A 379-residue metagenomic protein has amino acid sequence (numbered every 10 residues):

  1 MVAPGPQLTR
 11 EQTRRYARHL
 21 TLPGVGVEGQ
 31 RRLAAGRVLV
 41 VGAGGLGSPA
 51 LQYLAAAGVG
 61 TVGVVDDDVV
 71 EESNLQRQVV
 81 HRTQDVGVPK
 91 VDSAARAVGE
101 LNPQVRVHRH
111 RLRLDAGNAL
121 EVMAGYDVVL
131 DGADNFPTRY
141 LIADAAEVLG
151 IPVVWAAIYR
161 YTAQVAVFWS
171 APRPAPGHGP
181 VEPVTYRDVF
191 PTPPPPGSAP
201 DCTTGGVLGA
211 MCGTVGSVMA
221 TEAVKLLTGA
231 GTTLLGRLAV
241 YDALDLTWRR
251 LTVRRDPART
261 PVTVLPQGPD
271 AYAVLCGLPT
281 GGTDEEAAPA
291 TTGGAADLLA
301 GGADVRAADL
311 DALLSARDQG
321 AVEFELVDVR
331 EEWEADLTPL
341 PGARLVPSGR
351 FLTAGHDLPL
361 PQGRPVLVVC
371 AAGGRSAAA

Functional and structural regions predicted by a protein language model:
M1-A303, E323-E325, V329-W333, P339-P365 (+2 more regions): Adenine nucleotide-associated cytosolic modules
L299-Q319: A short, well-structured juxtamembrane/interface segment
A379: PRPP/pyrophosphate-binding module of the type I phosphoribosyltransferase fold
